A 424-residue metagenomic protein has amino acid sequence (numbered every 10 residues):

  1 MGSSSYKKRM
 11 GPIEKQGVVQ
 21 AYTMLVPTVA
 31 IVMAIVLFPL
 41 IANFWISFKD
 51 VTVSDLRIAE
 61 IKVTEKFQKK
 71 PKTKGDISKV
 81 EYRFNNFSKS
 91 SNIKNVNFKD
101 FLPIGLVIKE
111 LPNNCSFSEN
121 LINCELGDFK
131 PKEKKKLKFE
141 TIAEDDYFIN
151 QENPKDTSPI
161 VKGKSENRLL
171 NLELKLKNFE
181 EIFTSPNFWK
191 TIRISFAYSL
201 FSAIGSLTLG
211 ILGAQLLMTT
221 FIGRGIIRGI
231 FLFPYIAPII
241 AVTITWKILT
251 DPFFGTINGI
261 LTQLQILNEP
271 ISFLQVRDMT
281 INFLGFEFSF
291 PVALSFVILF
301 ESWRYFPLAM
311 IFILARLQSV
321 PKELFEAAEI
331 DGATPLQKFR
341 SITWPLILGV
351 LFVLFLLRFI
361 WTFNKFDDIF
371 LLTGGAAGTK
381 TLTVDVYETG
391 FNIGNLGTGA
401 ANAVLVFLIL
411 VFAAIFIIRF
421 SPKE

Functional and structural regions predicted by a protein language model:
M1-S158, P186, K190-L200, T208-I244 (+2 more regions): N-terminal signal-anchor/first transmembrane alpha helix
M10-E14, T64, V80-E81, K89 (+7 more regions): Membrane-interfacial helix termini and adjacent extracytoplasmic/periplasmic loops of multi-pass transporters
Q16, R224-G225, G229-F231, I311-L351: Intracellular coupling helices
P186, K190-Y198, I236, E323 (+2 more regions): Start (N-cap) of specific transmembrane helices in multi-pass transporter permeases
S202-I211, L216, L232-I266, L346-I360: Generic hydrophobic transmembrane alpha-helix motif, especially the helices
I248, F253, Y305-I313, V350-G375: Non-cytoplasmic
L284-E326: Membrane-cytosol interface at the C-terminal ends of specific transmembrane alpha-helices in multi-pass membrane
L308, F370-F407, V411: Interhelical loop and adjacent transmembrane-helix boundary motif in polytopic membrane transport permeases
